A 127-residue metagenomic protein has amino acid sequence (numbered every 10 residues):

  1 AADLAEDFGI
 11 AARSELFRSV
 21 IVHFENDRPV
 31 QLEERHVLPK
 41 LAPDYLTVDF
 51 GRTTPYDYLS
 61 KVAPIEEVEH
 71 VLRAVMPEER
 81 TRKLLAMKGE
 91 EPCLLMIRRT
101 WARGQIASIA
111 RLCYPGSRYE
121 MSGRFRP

Functional and structural regions predicted by a protein language model:
A1-P127: C-terminal all-alpha effector/ligand-binding and dimerization domain of prokaryotic HTH-type transcriptional repressors
